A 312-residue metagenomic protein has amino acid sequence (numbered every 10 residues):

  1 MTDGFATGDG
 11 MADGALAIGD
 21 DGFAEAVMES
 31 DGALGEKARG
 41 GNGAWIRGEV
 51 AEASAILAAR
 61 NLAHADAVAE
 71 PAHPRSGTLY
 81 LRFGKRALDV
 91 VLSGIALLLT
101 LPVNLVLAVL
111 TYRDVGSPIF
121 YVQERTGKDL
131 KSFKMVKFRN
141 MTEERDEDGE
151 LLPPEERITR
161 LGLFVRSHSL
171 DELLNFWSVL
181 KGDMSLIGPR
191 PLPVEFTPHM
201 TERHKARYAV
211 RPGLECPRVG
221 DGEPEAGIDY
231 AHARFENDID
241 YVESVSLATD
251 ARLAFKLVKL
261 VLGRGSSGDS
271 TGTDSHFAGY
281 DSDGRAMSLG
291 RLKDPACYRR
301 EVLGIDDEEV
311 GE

Functional and structural regions predicted by a protein language model:
D3-G14, I18-G32, R39-A44, L62 (+1 more regions): Membrane-proximal intrinsically disordered regions of secretory-pathway and membrane-system proteins
I18, G22, V27-D31, G35-S93 (+2 more regions): Glycine-rich flexible loop motifs, especially short His-Gly-Gly/GGXG/HXGH segments used as catalytic or interaction
R60, P118-R157, E215-E236: Short, glycine-rich, amphipathic interfacial segments at transmembrane boundaries or analogous
A72-E144, R252-E312: A hydrophobic, helix-centered structural microdomain
S93, A108, Y121, T159-L163 (+2 more regions): Positions in alpha-helical segments
L107, E150, I187-P189, V194-E195 (+3 more regions): Short, hydrophobic secondary-structure boundary micro-motifs
P154-P212, A254-L257: A short, structured surface patch at a secondary-structure boundary
R207, R211-G213, P217-G272: Cytosol-/stroma-facing membrane-proximal "stalk/adaptor" domains immediately downstream of transmembrane anchors
